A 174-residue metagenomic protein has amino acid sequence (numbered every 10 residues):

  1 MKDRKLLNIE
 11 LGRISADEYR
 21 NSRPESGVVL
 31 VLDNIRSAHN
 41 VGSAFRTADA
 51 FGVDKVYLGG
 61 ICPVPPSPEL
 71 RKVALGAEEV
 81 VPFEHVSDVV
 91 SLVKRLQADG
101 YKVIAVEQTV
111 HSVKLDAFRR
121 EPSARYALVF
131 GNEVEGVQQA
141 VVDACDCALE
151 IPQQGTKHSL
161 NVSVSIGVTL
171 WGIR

Functional and structural regions predicted by a protein language model:
M1-R174: Post-transcriptional modification and biogenesis factors for structured RNAs of the translation apparatus
